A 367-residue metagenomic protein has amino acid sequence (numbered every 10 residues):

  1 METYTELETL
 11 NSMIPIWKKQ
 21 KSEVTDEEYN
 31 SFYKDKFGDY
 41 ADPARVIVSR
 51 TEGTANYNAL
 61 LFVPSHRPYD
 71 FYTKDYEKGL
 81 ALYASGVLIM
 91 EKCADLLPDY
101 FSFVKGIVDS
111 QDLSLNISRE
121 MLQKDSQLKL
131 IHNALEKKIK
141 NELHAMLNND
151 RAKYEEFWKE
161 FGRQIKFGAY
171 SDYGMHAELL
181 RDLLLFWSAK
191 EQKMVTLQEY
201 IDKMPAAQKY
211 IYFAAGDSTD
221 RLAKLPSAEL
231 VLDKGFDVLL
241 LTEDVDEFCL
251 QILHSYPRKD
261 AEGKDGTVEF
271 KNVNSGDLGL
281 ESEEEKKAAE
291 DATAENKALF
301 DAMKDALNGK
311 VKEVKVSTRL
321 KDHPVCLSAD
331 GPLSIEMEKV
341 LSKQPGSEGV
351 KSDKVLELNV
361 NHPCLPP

Functional and structural regions predicted by a protein language model:
M1-P367: Conserved GHKL (Bergerat-fold) ATPase module
